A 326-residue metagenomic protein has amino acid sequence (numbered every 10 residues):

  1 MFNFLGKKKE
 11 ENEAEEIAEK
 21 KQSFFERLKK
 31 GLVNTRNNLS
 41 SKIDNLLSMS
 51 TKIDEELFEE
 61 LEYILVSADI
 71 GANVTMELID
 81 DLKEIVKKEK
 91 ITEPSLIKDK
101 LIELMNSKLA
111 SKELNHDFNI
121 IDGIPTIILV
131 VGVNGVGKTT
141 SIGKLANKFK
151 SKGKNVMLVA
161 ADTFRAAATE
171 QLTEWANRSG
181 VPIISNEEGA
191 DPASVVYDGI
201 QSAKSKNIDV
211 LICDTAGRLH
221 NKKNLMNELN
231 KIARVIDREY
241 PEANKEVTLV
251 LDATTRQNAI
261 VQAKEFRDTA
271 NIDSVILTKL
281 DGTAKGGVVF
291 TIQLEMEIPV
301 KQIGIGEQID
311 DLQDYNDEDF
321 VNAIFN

Functional and structural regions predicted by a protein language model:
M1-K108, E113-D117, I121-L129, S151 (+1 more regions): Non-catalytic terminal/linker segments enriched in charged/polar, low-complexity residues
N106-N326: P-loop/Walker A NTP-binding module and the surrounding RecA-like catalytic core of P-loop NTPases
